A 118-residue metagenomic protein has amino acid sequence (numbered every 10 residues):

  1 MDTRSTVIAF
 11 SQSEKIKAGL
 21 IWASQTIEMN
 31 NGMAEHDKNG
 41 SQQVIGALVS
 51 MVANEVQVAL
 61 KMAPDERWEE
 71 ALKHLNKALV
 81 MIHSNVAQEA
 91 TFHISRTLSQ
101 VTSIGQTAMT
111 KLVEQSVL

Functional and structural regions predicted by a protein language model:
M1-L118: Long, charged/polar, soluble alpha-helical segments
